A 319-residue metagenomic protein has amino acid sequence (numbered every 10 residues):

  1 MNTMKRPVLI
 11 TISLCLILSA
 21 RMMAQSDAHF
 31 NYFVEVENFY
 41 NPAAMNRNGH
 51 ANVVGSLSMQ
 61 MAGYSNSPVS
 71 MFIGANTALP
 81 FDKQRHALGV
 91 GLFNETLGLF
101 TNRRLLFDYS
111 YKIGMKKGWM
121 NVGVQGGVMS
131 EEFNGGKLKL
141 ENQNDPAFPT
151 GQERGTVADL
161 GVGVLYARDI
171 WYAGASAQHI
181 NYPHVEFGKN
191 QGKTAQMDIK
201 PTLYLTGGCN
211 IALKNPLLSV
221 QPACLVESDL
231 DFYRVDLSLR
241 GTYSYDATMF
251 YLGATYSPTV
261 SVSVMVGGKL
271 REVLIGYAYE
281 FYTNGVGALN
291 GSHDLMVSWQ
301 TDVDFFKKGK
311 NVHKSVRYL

Functional and structural regions predicted by a protein language model:
N2-I10: Bacterial N-terminal signal peptides that target proteins for export
T3, R21-M22: Residue-level detector of intrinsically disordered terminal segments
I10-T11, K117: Intrinsically disordered, low-complexity segments enriched in polar/charged small residues
T11-S19: Bacterial N-terminal signal peptides
Q25-L319: Subset of outer-membrane beta-barrel
